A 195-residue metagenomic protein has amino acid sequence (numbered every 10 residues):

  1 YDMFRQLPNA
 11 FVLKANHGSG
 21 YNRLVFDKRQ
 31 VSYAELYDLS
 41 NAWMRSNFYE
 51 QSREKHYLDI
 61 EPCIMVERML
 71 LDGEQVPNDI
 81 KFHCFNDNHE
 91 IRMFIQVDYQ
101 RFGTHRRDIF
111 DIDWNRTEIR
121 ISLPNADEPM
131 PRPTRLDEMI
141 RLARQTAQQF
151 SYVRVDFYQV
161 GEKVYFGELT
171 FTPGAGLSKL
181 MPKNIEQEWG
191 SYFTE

Functional and structural regions predicted by a protein language model:
Y1-D2, S19-L24, S32-A34, E74-V76 (+4 more regions): Short catalytic/ligand-binding loop motif for oxyanion handling, primarily in non-cytosolic enzymes, centered on
Y1-L13: Rossmann-like NAD(P)H-binding beta-loop-alpha module
L7, S32-L123: Phosphate-binding site of ATP-dependent enzymes
F11-R45: Glycine-rich phosphate-binding loop of ATP-grasp-fold ATP-dependent ligases
L13, V155, G167: Active-site flanking residues adjacent to catalytic metal/cofactor-binding acidic residues
N16, M69-L70, H83, D98 (+2 more regions): Anionic group-transfer/hydrolysis microenvironments
H56-M65, R107-V164: A long amphipathic alpha-helix within ATP-dependent nucleotide-binding catalytic cores
R141, Q159-E195: C-terminal active-site "lid" helix and adjoining low-complexity regulatory extension at the edge of ATP-using catalytic
